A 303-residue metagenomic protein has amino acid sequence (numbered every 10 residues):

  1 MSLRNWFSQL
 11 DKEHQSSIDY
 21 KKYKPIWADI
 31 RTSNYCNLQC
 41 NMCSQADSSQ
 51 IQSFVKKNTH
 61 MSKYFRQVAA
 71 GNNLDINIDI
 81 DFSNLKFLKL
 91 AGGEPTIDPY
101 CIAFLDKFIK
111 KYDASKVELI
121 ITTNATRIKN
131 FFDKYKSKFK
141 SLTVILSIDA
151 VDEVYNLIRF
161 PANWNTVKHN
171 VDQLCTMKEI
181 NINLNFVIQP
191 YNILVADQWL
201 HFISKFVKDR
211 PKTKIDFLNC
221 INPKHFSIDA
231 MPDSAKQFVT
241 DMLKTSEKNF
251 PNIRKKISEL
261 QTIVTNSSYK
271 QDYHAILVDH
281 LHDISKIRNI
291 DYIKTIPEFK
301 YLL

Functional and structural regions predicted by a protein language model:
M1-V68, I80-F82, I253-L303: N-terminal pre-core extensions flanking Radical SAM catalytic domains
S8-E13, A70-N72, F104, R127-K129: Short amphipathic alpha-helical surface micro-motifs
Y23-Y35, A46-N72, S83-P99, K111-N130 (+3 more regions): Core AdoMet radical
C40, I102-I109, D172, L200-S204: Non-transmembrane alpha-helical segments in soluble domains of secreted/periplasmic/extracellular proteins
I76-D79, F108-A114, K134-S137, C175-M177 (+1 more regions): Alpha-helix termini
I102-D106, K129-K136, V195-W199: Distinct, well-ordered alpha-helical segments
I120, K140-I145, N165-L302: Conserved C-terminal portion of the radical SAM core fold that forms the substrate/S-adenosylmethionine-binding
